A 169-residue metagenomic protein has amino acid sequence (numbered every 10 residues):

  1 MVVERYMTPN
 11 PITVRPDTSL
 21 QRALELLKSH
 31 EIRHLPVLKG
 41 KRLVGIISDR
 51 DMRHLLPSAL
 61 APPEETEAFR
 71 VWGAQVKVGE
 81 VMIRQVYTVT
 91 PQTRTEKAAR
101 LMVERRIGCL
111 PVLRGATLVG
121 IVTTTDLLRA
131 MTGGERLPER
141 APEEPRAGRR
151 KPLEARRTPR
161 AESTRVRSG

Functional and structural regions predicted by a protein language model:
M1-N10, S48-V86, E96-V103, T123-G169: Tandem CBS (Bateman) regulatory domains
P11, P36, P57-S58, P111: Proline-rich low-complexity regions
V14-E31, V37-K39, T88-R106, L113 (+1 more regions): The conserved cystathionine-beta-synthase
L27, L35-D51, M102, L110-D126: A glycine-centered beta-loop-beta connector
